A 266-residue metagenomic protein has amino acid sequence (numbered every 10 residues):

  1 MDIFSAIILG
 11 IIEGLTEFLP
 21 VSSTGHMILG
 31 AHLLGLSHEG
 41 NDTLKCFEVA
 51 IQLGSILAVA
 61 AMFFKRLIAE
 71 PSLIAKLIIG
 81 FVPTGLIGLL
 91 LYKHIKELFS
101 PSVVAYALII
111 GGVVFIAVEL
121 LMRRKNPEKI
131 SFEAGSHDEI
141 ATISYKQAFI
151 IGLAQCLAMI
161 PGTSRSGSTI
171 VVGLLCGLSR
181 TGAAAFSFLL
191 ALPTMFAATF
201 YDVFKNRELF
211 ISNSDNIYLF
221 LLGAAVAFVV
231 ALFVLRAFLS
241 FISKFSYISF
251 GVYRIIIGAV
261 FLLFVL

Functional and structural regions predicted by a protein language model:
M1-L266: Multi-pass membrane proteins that catalyze or facilitate reactions on polyprenyl-/lipid-phosphate substrates and their
